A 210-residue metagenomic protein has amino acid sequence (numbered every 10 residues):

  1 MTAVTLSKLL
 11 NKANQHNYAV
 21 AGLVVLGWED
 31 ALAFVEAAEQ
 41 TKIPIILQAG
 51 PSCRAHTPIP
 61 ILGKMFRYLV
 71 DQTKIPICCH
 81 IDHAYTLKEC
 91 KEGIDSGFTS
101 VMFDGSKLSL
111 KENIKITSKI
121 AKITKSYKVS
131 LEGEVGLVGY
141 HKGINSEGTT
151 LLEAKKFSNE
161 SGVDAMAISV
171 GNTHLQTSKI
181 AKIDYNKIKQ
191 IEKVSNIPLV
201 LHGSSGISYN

Functional and structural regions predicted by a protein language model:
V4-H16, L26-C53, I59-P76, A84-I197 (+2 more regions): Alpha/beta enzyme core
S204: Structured beta-strand/loop patches that form or line metal/cofactor-binding pockets in enzymes
